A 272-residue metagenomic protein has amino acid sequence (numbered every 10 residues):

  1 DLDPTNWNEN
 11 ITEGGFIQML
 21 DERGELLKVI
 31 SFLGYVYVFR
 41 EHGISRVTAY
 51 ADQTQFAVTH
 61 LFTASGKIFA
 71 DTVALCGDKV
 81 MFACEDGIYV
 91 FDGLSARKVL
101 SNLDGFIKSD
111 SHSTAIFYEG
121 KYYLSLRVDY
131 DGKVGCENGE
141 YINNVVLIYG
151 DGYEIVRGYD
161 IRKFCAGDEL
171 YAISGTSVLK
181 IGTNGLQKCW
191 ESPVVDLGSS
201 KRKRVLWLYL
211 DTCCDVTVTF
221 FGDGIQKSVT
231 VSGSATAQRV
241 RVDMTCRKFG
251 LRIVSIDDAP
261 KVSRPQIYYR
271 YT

Functional and structural regions predicted by a protein language model:
D1-T114: Beta-propeller and closely related beta-pinwheel folds
S65-I68, L75-K79, D86-T272: Beta-sheet repeat architectures centered on beta-propellers
